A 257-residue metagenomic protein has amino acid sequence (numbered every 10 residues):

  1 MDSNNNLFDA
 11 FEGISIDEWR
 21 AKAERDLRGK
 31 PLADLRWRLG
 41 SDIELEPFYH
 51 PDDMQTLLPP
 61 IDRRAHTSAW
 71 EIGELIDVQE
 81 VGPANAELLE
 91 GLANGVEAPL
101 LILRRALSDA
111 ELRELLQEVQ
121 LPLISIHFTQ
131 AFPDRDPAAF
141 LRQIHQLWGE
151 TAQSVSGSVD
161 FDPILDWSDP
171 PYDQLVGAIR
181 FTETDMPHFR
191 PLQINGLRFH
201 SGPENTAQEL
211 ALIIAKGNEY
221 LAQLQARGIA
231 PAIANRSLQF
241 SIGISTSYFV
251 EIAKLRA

Functional and structural regions predicted by a protein language model:
M1-S245: Catalytic alpha/beta active-site cores
Q239-A257: Active-site capping/gating regions of soluble enzymes
